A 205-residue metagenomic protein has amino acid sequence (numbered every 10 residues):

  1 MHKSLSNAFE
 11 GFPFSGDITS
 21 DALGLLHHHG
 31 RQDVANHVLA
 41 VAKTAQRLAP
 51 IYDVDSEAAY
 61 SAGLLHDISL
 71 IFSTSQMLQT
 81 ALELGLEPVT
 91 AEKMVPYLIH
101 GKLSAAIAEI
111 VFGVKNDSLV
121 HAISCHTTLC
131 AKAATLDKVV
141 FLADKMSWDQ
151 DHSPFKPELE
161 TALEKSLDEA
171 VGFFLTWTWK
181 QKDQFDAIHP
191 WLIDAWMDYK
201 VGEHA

Functional and structural regions predicted by a protein language model:
H2-E10, F14-R31: Generic N-terminal amphipathic, Lys/Arg-enriched alpha-helix
K3-S6, L163-E164, W179-K180, Q184: N-terminal hydrophobic signal/anchor transmembrane helix of membrane proteins
G24-H29, H37, I51-G172: Divalent metal-dependent catalytic cores for phosphoryl transfer on phosphate-bearing substrates
T44-A45, S104: Short, well-ordered amphipathic alpha-helical segments that serve as non-catalytic structural scaffolds within diverse
W177-A205: Charged phosphate-binding loop/patch that engages nucleotide di/tri-phosphates or the phosphate backbone of nucleic
